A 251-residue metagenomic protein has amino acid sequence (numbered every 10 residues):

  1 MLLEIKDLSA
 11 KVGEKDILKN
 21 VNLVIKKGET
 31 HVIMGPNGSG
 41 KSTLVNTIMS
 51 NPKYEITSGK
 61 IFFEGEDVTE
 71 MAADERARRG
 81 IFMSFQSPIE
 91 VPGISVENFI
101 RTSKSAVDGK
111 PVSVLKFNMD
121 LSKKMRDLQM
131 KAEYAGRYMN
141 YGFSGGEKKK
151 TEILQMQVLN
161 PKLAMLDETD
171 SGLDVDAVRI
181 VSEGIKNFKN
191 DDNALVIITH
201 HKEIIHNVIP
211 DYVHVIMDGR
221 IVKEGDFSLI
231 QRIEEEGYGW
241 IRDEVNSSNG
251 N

Functional and structural regions predicted by a protein language model:
L3-I5, L18-N20: Conserved structural motif at the start of ABC-family nucleotide-binding domains
I25-K27: Conserved hydrophobic segment flanking the Walker A/P-loop of ABC-type ATPase nucleotide-binding domains
M34-P36: The feature captures the beta-strand-to-loop junction immediately N-terminal to the Walker
K60-R76, N140: ABC ATPase NBD Q-loop/coupling interface
S87, G93-D108, D120: Q-loop/switch helix immediately C-terminal to the Walker
M156-Q157: ABC ATPase C-loop
E168-T169, D176: Walker B catalytic motif
I216, R220-D243: Conserved beta-strand-loop-alpha-helix hinge in the C-terminal portion of ABC ATPase nucleotide-binding domains
